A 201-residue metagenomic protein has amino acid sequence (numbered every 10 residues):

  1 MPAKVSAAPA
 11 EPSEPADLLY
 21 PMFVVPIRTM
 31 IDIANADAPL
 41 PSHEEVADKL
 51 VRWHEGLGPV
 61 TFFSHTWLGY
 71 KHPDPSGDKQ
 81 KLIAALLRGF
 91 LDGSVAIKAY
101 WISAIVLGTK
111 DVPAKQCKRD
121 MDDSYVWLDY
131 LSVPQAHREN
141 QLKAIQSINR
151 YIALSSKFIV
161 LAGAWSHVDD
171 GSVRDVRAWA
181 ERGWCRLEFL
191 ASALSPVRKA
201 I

Functional and structural regions predicted by a protein language model:
M1-I201: The feature represents the membrane-entry module of six-transmembrane cation channels
